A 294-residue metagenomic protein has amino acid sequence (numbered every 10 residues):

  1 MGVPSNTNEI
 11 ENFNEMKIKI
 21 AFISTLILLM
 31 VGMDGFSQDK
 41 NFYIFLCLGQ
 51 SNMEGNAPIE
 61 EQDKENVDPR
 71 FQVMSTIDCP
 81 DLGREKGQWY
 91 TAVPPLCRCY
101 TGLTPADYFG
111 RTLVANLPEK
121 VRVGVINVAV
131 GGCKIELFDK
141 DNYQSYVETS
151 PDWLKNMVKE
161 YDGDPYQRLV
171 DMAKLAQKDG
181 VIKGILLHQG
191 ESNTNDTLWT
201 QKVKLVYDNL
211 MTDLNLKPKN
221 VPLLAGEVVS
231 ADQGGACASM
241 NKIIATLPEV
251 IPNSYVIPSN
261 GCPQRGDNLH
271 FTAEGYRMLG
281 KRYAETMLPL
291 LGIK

Functional and structural regions predicted by a protein language model:
V3-E15: Short, Lys/Arg-enriched N-terminal segments with co-localized hydrophobic residues within the first ~10-30 amino acids
N14-I23: Bacterial N-terminal signal peptides that target proteins for export
S24-T25, G35: Cleavable N-terminal signal peptides
Q38-K294: Cell-envelope and extracellular/periplasmic
